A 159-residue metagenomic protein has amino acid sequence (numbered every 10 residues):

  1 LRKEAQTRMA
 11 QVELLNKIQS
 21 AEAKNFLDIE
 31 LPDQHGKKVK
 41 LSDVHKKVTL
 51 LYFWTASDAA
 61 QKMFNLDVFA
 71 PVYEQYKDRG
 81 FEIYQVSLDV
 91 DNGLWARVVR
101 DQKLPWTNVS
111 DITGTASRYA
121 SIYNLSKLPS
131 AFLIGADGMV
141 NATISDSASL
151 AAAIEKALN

Functional and structural regions predicted by a protein language model:
L1-P32, S42-V44, E74, G93 (+1 more regions): N-proximal helix/coil linker or "cap" segments that precede and/or mark the start of modular domains
G36-V39, G138: Detector for glycine-centered tight turns/loop "hinges" at secondary-structure junctions
V39-F69, E82: Short active-site neighborhood of thiol/selenol oxidoreductases, capturing the structured segment around
H45-V48, D78-E82, K103-P105, A136: Loop/turn elements at helix/coil->beta-strand transitions in domains of secreted/extracellular proteins
F53-A56, V86-D89, D111-I112: Active-site-proximal beta-strand/loop segments in catalytic clefts of secreted hydrolases
K62-Q102, T115-A120: Structural microenvironment flanking redox-active thiols in thiol-disulfide oxidoreductases
L104, G114-A157: Thiol/disulfide oxidoreductase modules built on the thioredoxin-like
